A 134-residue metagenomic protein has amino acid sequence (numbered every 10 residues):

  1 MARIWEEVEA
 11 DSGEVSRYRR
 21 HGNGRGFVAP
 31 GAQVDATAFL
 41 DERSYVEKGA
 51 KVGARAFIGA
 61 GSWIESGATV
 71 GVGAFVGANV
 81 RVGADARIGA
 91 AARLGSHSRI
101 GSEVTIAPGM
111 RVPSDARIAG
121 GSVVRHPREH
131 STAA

Functional and structural regions predicted by a protein language model:
M1-G67: Extended, small-residue-rich solenoid/repeat segments and analogous flexible loops that form exposed scaffolds
A2-F27, S66, V72-A134: Glycine-rich hexapeptide-repeat left-handed beta-helix
